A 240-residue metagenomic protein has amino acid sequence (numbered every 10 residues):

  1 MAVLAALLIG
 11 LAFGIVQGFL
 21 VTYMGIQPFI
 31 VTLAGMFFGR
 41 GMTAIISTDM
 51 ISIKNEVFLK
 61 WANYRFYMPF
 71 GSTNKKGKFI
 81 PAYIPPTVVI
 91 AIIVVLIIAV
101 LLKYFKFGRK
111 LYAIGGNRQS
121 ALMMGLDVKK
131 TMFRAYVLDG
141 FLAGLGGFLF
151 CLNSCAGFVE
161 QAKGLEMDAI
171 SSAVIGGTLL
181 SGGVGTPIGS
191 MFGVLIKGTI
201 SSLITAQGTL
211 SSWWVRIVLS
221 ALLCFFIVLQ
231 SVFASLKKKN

Functional and structural regions predicted by a protein language model:
M1-F37, F192-G193: Alpha-helical transmembrane segments within multi-pass membrane transporters and channels
L4, M24, P28-F107, T131-F133 (+3 more regions): Transmembrane helix-bundle core of multi-pass membrane transporters and related energy-transducing complexes
L7-G10, M36, R40-M42, V88-L101 (+4 more regions): Hydrophobic core segments of alpha-helical transmembrane domains in multi-pass membrane transport and ion-translocation
L8, A12, Y23-M24, I45-M50 (+6 more regions): Helix-loop junctions at the membrane-solvent interface of multi-pass transporters, primarily the C-terminal
G14, G125, G189: Conserved G/P- and acidic residue-centered "switch" motifs that form tight phosphate/ATP-binding loops in soluble
F107-M132: Short cytoplasmic-facing helical segments at TM-TM junctions of multi-pass membrane proteins
M123-K130, I200-N240: Cytosolic-side transmembrane-helix boundaries in multi-pass membrane proteins
V137, L142-A143, N153-S220: Transmembrane alpha-helical segments in multi-pass inner-membrane proteins
